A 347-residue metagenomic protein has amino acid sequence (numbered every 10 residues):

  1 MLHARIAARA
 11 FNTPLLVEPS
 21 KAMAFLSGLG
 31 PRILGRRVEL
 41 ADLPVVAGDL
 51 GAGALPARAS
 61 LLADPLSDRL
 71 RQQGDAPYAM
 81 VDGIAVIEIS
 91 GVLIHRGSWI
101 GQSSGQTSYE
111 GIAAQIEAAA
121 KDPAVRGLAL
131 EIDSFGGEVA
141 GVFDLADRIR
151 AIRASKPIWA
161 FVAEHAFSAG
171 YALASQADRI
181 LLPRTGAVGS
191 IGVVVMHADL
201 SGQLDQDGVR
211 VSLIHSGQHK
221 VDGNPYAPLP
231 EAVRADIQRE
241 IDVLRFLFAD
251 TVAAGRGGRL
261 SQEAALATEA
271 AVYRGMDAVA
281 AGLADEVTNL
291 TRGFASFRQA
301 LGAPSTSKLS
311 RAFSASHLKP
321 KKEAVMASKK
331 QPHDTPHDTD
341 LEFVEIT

Functional and structural regions predicted by a protein language model:
M1-T347: N-terminal organellar transit peptides
